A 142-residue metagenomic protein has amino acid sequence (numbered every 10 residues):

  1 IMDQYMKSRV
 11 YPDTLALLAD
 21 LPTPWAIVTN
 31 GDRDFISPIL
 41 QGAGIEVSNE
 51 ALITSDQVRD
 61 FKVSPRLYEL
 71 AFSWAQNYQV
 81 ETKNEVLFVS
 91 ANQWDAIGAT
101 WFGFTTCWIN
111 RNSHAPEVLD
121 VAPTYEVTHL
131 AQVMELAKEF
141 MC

Functional and structural regions predicted by a protein language model:
M2-I27, R33, S37: Short, acidic loop-to-helix structural element flanking the phosphoryl-transfer center in phosphate-processing enzymes
A19, D32-C142: Asp-based, Mg2+/Mn2+-dependent phosphohydrolase catalytic module
